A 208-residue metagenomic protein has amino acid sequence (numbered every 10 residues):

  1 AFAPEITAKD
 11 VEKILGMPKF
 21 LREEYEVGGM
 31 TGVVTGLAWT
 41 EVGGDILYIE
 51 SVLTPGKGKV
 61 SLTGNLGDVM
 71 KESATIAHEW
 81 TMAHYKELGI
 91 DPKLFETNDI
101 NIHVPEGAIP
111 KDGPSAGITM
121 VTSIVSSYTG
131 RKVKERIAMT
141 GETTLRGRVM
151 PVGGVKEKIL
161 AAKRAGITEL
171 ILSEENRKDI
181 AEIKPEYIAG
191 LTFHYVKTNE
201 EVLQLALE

Functional and structural regions predicted by a protein language model:
F2-V11, M17-T35, V42-E208: Peripheral, non-AAA+ core regions of ATP-driven protein-machinery
